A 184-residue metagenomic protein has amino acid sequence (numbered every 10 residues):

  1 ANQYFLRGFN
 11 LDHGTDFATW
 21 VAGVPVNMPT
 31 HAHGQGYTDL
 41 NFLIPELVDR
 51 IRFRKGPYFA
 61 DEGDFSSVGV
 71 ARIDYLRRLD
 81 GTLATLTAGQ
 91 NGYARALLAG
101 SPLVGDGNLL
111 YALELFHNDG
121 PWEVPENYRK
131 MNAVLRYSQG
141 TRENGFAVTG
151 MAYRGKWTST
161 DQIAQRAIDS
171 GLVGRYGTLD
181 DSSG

Functional and structural regions predicted by a protein language model:
A1-E46, K55-V70, L79: Flexible, glycine/serine/threonine-rich loop segments and coil->beta-strand junctions that form periplasmic-facing
F5-R7, D39, V70-R72, A99-S101 (+1 more regions): Outer-membrane beta-barrel architecture
F9-L11, L76, G89, L103: Short polar/acidic secondary-structure junctions
P45-V48, V134: Extracytoplasmic/secreted envelope proteins and their assembly/folding machinery, especially bacterial periplasmic
I51-R52, A71-I73: Non-catalytic regulatory/gating segments with a bias toward low-complexity or hydrophobic composition
T82-A84: One face of beta-strands
A88-H117, W122-S183: Transmembrane beta-barrel wall of Gram-negative outer-membrane proteins
